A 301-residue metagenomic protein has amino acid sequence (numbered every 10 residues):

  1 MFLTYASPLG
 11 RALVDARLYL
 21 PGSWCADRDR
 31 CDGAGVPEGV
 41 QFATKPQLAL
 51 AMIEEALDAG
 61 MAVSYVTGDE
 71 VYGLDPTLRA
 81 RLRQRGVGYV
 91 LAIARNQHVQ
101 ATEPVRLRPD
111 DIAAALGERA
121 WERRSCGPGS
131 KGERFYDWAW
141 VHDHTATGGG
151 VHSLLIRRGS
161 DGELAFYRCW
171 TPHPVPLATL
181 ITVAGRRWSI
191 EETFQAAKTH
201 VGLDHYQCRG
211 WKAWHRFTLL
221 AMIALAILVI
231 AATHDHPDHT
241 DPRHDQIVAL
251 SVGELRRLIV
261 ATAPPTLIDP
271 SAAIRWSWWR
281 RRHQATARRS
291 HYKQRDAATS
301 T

Functional and structural regions predicted by a protein language model:
F2, T218-A232, V260-A261: Short, hydrophobic/amphipathic alpha-helical patches that form generic packing surfaces within helical domains
L3, V66-Y72, Y89, Y167 (+2 more regions): Short, conserved catalytic/metal-binding motifs centered on acidic residues
A6-Q41, G88-S189, V260, P264 (+2 more regions): An anionic, glycine-rich sequence signature occurring as long contiguous blocks
V40-S64, L155: Short, basic/hydrophobic alpha-helical segments
D58, L78-G88: Short, surface-exposed basic-aromatic patches at helix termini and helix-loop junctions that form
T67-D75, R95-Q97, K212-A213: Acidic, metal-coordinating catalytic cores used for nucleic-acid/nucleotide bond scission and strand-transfer chemistry
T77, C169, V175-A184, T199-R216 (+2 more regions): Short, solvent-exposed helix-loop connector elements
L228-V260: Conserved nucleotidyltransferase catalytic core and NTase-mimicking acidic/glycine-rich helix/loop elements in nucleic
